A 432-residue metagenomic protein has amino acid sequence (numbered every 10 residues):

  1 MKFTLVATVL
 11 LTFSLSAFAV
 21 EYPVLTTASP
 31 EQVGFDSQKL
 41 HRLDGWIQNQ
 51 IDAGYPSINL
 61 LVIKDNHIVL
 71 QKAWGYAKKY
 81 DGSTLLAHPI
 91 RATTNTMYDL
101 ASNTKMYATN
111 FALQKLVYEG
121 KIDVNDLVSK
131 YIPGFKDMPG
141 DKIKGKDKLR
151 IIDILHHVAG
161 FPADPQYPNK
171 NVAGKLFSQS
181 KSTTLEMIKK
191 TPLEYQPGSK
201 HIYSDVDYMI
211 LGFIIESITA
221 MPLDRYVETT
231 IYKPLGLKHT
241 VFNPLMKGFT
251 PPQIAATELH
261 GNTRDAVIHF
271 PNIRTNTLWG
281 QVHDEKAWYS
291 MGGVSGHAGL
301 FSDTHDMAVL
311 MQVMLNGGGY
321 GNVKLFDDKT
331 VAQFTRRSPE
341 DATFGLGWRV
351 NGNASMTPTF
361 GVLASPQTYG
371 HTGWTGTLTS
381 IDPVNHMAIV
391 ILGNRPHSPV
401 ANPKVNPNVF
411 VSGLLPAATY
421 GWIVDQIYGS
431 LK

Functional and structural regions predicted by a protein language model:
A17-A19: Boundary at the C-terminal end of the N-terminal hydrophobic targeting segment
P23, K78, P139-P366: Short, surface-exposed loop or secondary-structure junction motifs that flank catalytic or metal-binding residues
A28-Y98, K121, M138, V400-V409: Short, conserved catalytic-motif segment at the N-terminal edge
H41, I47, N66, M97-V128 (+3 more regions): Active-site SXXK
V124-G140, K233-L235: Short, glycine/proline-biased beta-turn/loop segments that scaffold the active-site neighborhood
N316, K329-T330, P339-E340, N353-M356 (+1 more regions): Short, gly/Ser/Thr-rich active-site loops of penicillin-recognizing serine hydrolases
T368, T375-A388: Short, surface-exposed beta-strand/loop micro-motifs that present aromatic residues
